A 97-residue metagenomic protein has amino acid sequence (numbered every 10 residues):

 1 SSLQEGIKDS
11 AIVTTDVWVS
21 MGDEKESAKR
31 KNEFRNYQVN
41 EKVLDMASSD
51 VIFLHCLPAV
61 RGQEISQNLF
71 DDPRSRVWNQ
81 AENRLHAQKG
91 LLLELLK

Functional and structural regions predicted by a protein language model:
S1-N68: Rossmann-like adenosine-cofactor binding region
D71-K97: C-terminal helix-to-coil terminal segments
